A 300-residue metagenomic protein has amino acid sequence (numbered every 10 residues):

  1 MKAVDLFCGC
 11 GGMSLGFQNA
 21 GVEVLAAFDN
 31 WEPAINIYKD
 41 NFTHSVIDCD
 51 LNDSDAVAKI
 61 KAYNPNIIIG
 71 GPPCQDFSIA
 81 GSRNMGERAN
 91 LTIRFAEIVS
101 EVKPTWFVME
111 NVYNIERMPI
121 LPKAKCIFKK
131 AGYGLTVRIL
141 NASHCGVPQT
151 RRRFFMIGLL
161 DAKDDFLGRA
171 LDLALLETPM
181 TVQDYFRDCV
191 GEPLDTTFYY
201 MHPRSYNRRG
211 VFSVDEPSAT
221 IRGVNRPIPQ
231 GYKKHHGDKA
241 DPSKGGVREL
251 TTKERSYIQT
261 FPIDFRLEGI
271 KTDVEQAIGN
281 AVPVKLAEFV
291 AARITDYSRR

Functional and structural regions predicted by a protein language model:
M1-V24, I127-A131, R153-R300: S-adenosyl-L-methionine-dependent DNA methyltransferase catalytic core
Q18, K39-D40, A80-S82, I120-P122 (+1 more regions): Short amphipathic alpha-helical segments
A27-F28: The conserved SAM/SAH-binding core of class I Rossmann-like methyltransferase domains, concentrating on the hydrophobic
W31: Conserved SAM/SAH-binding beta-strand->alpha-helix loop
Y38-V46: Short, conserved SAM-binding/catalytic segment of Class I S-adenosyl-L-methionine-dependent methyltransferases
L51: Hydrophobic anchor residue in the Rossmann-like NAD(P) cofactor-binding loop of oxidoreductases, predominantly
S54-P65, P72-T220, V224: Class I S-adenosyl-L-methionine
